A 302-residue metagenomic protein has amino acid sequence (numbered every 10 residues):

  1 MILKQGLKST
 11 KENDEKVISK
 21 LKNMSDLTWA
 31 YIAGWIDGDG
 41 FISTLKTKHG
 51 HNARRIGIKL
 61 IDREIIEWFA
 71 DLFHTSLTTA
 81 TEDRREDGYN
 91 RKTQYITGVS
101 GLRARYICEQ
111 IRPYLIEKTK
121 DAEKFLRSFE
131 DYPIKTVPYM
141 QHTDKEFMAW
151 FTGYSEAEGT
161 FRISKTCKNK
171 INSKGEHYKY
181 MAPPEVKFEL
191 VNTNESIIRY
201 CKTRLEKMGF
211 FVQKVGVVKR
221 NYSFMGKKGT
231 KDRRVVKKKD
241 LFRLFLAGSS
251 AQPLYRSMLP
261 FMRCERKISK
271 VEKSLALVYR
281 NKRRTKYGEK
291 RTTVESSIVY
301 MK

Functional and structural regions predicted by a protein language model:
M1-K302: Internal intein/HINT superfamily modules and their associated LAGLIDADG
